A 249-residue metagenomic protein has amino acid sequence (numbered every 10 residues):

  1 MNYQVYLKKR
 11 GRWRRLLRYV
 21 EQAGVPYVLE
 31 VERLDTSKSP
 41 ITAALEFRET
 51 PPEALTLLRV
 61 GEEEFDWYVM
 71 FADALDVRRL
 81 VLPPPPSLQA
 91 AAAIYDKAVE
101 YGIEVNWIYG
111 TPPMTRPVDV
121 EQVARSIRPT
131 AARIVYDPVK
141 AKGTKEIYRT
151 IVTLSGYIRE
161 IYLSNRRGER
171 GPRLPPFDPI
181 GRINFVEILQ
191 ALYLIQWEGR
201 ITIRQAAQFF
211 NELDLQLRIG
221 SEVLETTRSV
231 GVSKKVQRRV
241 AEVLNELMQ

Functional and structural regions predicted by a protein language model:
M1-G24, P117-A132, A141-Q249: Histidine-acidic metal/acid-base catalytic patches
Q4-K8, V28-E30, L80: Short, hydrophobic beta-strand segments that form beta-sheet elements in well-ordered domains
G11-E21, E46-Y136, A141-G143, D214-L215 (+1 more regions): Active-site acidic/histidine proton-transfer and metal-coordination neighborhood in alpha/beta enzyme cores
P26-Y27, E53, V77-R79, R159 (+1 more regions): Short acidic/polar active-site loop segments enriched in Thr and Asp
Y27-E49: Glycine-rich, proline-tolerant flexible connector loops at the mouths of alpha/beta enzymes
E32-R33, L58-V60, P83-P84, S164-N165 (+1 more regions): Short loop/turn segments at strand-loop or loop-helix junctions that form parts of catalytic or ligand-binding pockets
L34-D35, S87, P112, A141 (+2 more regions): Residue-level marker for beta-strand->alpha-helix junctions and adjacent short loops that shape enzyme
T36-K38, E63-E64, N211: Short active-site-adjacent helix-start/loop capping segments
